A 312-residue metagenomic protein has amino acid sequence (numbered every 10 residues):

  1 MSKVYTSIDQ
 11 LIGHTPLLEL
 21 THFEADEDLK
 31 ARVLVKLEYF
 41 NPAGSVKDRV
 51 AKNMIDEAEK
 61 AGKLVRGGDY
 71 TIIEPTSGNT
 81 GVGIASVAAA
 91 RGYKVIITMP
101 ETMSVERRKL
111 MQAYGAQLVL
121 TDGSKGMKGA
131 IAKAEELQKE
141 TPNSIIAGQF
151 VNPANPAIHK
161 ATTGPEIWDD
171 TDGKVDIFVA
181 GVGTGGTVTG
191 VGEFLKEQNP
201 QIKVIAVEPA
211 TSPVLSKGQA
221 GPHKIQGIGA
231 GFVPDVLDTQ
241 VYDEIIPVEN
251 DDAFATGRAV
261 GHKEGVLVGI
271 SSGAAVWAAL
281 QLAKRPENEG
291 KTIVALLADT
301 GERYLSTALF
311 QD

Functional and structural regions predicted by a protein language model:
M1-D312: PLP-dependent amino-acid enzyme catalytic core
